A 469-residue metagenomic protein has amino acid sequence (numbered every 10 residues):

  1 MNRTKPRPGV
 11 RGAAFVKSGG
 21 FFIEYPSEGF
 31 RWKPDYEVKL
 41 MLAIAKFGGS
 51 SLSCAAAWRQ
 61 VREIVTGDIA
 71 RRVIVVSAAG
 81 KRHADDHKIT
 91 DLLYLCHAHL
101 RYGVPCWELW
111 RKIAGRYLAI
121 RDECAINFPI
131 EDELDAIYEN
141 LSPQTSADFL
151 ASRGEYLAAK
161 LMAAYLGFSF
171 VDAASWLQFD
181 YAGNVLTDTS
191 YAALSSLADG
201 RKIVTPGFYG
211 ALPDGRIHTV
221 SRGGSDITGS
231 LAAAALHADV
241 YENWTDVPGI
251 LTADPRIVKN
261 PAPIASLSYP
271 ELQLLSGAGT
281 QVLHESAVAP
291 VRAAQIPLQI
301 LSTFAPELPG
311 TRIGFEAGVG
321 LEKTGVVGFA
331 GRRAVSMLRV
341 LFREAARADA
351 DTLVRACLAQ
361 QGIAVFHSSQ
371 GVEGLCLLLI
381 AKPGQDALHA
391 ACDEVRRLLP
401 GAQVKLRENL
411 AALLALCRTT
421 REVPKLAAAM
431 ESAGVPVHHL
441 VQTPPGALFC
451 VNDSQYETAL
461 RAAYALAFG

Functional and structural regions predicted by a protein language model:
N2-G29, K33-P34: Positively charged N-terminal leader segments that act as targeting/secretion signals
D35-L283, V288, P445-Q455: Nucleotide/pyrophosphate-binding catalytic subdomain
A79-G80, V247-G249, S302-E307, E344 (+1 more regions): Glycine-rich beta-alpha junction loops
S169-V171, Q299-L301, H438: General small-molecule cofactor/ligand-binding pocket signal
Y269, Q273-L341: A conserved active-site cap/scaffold subdomain adjacent to cofactor or substrate pockets
G310-G469: A conserved regulatory-domain signal marking ACT and ACT-like small-molecule sensing domains and adjacent regulatory
